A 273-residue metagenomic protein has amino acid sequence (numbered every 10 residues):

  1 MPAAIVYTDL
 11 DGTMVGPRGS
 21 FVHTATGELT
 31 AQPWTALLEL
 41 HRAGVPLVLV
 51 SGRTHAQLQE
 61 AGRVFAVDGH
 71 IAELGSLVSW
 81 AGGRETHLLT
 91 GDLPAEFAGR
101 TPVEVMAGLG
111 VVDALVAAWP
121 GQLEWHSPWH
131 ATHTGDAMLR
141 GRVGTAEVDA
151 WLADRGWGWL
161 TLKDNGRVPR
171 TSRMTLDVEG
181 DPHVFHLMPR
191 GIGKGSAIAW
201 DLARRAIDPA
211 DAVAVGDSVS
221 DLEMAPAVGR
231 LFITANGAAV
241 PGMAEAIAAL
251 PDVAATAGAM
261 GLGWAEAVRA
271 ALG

Functional and structural regions predicted by a protein language model:
P2, T30, M188, G195-G273: Mg2+-dependent phosphoryl-transfer enzymes with acidic/Ser/Thr/Gly-rich catalytic loops
P2-H23, L49, A225: Asp-based phosphoryl-transfer active-site loop
M14-T26, P182-P189: Glycine-rich phosphate-binding "P-loop"
R18-E39, I233-A235: Basic, amphipathic juxtamembrane/active-site segments that coordinate anionic phosphate or diphosphate groups
A25, T86-L109, D164-H183, G242-L250: Charged, glycine/proline-rich intrinsically disordered loops and linkers
E28-P128: Active-site phosphate-binding/coordination module
R42-V48, D68, D136, P209-A212 (+2 more regions): Short active-site oxyanion
A114-A227: Conserved acidic, metal-coordinating active-site core of Asp-based, Mg2+-dependent phosphoryl-transfer enzymes
